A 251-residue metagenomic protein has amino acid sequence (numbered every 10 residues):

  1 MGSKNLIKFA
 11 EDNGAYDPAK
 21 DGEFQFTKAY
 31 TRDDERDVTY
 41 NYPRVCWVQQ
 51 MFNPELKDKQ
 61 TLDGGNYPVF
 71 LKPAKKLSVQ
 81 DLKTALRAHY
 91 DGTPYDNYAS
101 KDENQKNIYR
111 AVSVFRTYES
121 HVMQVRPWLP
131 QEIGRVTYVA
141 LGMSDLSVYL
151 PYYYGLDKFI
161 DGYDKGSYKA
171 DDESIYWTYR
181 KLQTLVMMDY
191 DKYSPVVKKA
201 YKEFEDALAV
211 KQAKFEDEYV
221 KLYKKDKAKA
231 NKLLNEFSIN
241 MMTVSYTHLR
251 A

Functional and structural regions predicted by a protein language model:
M1-V69: Extended, regular secondary-structure scaffolds
N41, F52-S100, R110-V112: Accessory, solvent-exposed terminal regions and/or long lumenal/extracellular loops of proteins
K101-E216: Substrate-recognition/cap regions that form aromatic- and gly/pro-loop-enriched pockets for small-molecule ligands
K199, E218-A228, K232, E236: Ser/Thr/Asn(+Pro)-rich, low-complexity disordered segments
T247-A251: Conserved small/polar residues in nucleotide/adenosyl-binding loops
